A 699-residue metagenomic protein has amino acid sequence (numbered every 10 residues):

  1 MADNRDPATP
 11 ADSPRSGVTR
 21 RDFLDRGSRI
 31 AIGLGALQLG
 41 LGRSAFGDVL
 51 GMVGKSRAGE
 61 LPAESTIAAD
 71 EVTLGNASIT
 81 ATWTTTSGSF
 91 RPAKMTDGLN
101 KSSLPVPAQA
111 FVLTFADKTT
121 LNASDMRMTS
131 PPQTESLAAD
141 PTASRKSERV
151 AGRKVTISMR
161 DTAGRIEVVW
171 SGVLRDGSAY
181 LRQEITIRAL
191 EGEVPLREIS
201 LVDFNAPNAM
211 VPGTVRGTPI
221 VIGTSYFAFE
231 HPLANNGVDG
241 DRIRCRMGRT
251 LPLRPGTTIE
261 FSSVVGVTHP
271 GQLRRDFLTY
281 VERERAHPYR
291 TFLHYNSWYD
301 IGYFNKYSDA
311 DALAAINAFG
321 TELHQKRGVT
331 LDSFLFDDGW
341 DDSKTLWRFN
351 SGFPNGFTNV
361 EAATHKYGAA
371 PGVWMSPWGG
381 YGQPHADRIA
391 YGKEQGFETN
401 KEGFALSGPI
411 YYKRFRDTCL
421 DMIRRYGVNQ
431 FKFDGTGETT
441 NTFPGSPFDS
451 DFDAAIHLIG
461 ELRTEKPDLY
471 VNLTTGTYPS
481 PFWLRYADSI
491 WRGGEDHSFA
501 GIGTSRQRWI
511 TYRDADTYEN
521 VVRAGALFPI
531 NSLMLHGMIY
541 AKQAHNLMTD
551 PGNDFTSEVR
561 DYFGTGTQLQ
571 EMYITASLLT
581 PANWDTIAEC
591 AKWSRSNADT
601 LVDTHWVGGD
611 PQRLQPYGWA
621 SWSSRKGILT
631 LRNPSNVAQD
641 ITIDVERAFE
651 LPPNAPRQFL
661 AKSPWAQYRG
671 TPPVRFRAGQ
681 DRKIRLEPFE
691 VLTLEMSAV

Functional and structural regions predicted by a protein language model:
M1-D22, F46: N-terminal secretory signal peptides
D22-F46: N-terminal export signals
D48-E135, A143-T156, D161, V168 (+3 more regions): Beta-strand-rich N-terminal accessory domains
N76-A77, M95, G256, A455-Y668 (+1 more regions): Active-site-proximal substrate-binding groove within the catalytic cores of carbohydrate-active enzymes
P132-A386, L569-Q612, S621-G627, N636-I641 (+2 more regions): Conserved structural scaffold segments of CAZyme catalytic domains across common CAZy folds
Y303, G372-Y426: Active-site-adjacent "subsite" loops/lids of carbohydrate-active enzymes
V329-W340, R416-G445: Active-site groove signature of glycoside hydrolases
F353-V360, K393-A405, W491-S505: Acidic, His- and aromatic-enriched active-site or binding-groove loops in soluble protein domains that engage sugars
